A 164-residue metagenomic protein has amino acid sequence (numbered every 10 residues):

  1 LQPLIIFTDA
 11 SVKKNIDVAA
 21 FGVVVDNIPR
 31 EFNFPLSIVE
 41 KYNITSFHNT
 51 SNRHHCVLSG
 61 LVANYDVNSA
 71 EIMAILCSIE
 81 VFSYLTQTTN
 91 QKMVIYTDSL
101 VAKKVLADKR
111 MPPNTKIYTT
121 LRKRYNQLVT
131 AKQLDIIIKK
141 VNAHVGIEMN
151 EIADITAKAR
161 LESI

Functional and structural regions predicted by a protein language model:
L1-M73, E80-Y84, I155, A159-L161: RNase H-like nuclease fold core
S11-N15, C56-L61, M73-I155: RNase H catalytic domain
I164: Catalytic/regulatory signature loops of cyclic-dinucleotide turnover enzymes and related class III nucleotidyl cyclases
